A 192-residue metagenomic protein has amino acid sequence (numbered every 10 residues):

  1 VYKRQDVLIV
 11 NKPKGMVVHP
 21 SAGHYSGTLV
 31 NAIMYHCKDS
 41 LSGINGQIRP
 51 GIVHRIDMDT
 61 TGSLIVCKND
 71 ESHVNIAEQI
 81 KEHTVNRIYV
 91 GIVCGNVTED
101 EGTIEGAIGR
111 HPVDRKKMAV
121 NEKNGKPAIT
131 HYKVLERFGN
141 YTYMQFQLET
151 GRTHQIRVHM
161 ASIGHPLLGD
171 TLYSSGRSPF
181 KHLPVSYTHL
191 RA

Functional and structural regions predicted by a protein language model:
K3-R191: RNA pseudouridine synthases
